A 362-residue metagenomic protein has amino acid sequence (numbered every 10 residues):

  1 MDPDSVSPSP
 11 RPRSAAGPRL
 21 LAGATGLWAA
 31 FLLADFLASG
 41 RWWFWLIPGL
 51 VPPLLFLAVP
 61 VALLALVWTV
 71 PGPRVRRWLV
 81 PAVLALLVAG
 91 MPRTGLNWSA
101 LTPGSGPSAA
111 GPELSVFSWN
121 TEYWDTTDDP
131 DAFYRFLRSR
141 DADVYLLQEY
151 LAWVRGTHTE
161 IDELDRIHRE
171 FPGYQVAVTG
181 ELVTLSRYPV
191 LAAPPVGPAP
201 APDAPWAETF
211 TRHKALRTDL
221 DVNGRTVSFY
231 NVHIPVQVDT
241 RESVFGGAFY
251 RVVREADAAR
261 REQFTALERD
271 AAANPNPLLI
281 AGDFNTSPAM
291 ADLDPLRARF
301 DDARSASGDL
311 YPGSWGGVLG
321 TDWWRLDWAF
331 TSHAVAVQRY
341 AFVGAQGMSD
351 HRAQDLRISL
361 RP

Functional and structural regions predicted by a protein language model:
D2-G72, W78-V83, R269-L278, N285-P362: Metal-dependent phosphoester-hydrolase catalytic domains
V6-G17, N97-A110, S139: Protein maturation boundaries and topogenic segments
P48, S115-T121, F136-H158, L185 (+6 more regions): Active-site beta-strand/loop signature of hydrolases that rely on acidic residues for catalysis
L87-S108, E122, V144-Q237: Structured beta-strand-rich core segments of catalytic domains in phosphoester-bond hydrolases
E113-D129, A152-R155, W206-E208, V238-D257: Acidic/histidine-rich helix-loop elements that form or flank divalent-metal/phosphate-binding sites at the catalytic
D125, D129, T159, A177 (+6 more regions): Extracytoplasmic/periplasmic, Sec-exported soluble proteins
T127-R138: Short, acidic/polar
D129-P130, H158-T159, R187, T240-V244 (+1 more regions): Short aromatic-enriched loop/helix-cap "lid" or pocket-rim segments at secondary-structure transitions that line
